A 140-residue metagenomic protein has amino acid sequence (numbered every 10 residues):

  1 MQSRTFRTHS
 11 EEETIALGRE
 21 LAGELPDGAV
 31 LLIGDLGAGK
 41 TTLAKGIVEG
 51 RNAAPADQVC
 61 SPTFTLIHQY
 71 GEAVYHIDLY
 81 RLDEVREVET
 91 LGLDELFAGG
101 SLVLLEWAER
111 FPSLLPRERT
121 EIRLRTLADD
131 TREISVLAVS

Functional and structural regions predicted by a protein language model:
M1-E20: N-terminal pre-Walker A segment at the start of P-loop NTPase domains
Q2-R4, R86-S140: Short phosphate-coordinating micro-motif centered on Lys-Gly-acidic
E20-D27: Phosphate-binding P-loop
V30-L32: Hydrophobic anchor at the beta1->P-loop junction of P-loop NTPases
D35: P-loop (Walker A) phosphate-binding loop of NTP-binding proteins
K40: Conserved lysine of the Walker
A54-Y70: Short beta-strand-centered segment that lines the nucleotide-binding/catalytic pocket of NTP-utilizing
